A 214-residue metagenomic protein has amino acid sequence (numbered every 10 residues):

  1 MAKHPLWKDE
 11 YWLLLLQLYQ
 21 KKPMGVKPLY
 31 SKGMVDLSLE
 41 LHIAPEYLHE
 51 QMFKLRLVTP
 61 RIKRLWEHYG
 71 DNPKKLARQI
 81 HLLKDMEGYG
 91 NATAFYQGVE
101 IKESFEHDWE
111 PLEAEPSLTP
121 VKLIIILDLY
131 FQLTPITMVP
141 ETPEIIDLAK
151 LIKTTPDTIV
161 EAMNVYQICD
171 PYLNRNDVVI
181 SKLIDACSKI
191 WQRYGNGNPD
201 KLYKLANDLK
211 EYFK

Functional and structural regions predicted by a protein language model:
M1-K214: Intrinsically disordered, charged low-complexity linkers and terminal tails that flank or connect structured domains
